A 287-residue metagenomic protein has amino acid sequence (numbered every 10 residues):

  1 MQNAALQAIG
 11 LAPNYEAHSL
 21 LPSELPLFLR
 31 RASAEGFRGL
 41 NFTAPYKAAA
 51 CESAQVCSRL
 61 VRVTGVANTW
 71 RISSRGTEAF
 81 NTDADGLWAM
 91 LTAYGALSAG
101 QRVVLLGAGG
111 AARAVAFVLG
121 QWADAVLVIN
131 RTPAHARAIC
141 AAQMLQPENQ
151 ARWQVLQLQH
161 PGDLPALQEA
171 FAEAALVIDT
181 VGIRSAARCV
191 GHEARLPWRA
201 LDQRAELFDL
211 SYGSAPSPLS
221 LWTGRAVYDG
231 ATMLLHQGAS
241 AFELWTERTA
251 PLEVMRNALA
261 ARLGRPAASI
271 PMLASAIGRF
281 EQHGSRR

Functional and structural regions predicted by a protein language model:
M1-A96, S214, W222: Phosphate/diphosphate ligand-binding glycine-rich loop within oxidoreductases
I72, S185-R188, H192-A258: Rossmann-fold NAD(P)-binding glycine/threonine-rich loop
A79-N81, L91, G95-G120, I129-H135: Glycine-rich adenosine-cofactor-binding loop
Q121-A125, R225-A226: Conserved S-adenosyl-L-methionine
A123-N149: NAD(P)-binding Rossmann-fold cofactor-contacting core
T132, Q157-H192: Rossmann-like NAD(P)-binding element
L252-R287: A short, charged, Gly/Pro-tolerant segment at domain boundaries
